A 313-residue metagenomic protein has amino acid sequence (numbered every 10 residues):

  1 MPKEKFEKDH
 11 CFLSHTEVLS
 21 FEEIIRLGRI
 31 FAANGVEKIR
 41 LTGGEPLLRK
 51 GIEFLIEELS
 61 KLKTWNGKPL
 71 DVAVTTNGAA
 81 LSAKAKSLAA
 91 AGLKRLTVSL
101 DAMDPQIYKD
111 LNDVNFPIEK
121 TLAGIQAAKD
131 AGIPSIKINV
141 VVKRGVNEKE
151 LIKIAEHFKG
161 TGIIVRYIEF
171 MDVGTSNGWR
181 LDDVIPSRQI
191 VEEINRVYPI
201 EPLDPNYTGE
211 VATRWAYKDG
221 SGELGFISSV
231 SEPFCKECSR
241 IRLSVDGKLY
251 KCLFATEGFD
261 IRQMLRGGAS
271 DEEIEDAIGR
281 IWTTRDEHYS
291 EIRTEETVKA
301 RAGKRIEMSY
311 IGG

Functional and structural regions predicted by a protein language model:
M1-K5, L100-A102, E169, L253: Short, small-residue-rich loop/turn micro-motifs
M1-L19: Canonical Radical SAM [4Fe-4S] cluster-binding loop centered on the CxxxCxxC motif and its immediate flanking residues
K8-L13, Y108-L111, N177, R262-M264: Short acidic, glycine/proline-rich loop/turn micro-motifs
S14, V18-T42, R266-I292: Short Fe-S-cluster ligation motifs
V18-L41, L48-R166: Radical SAM/AdoMet-radical enzyme domain recognition
Q106, I118-E223, S229, Q263-L265: Radical SAM enzyme [4Fe-4S]-AdoMet core and its adjacent flexible, acidic and glycine-rich loops/tails across
L224-F226, K251-C252: Short capping micro-motif at the N-terminus of alpha-helices
E232-G313: Radical SAM enzyme core and accessory elements
